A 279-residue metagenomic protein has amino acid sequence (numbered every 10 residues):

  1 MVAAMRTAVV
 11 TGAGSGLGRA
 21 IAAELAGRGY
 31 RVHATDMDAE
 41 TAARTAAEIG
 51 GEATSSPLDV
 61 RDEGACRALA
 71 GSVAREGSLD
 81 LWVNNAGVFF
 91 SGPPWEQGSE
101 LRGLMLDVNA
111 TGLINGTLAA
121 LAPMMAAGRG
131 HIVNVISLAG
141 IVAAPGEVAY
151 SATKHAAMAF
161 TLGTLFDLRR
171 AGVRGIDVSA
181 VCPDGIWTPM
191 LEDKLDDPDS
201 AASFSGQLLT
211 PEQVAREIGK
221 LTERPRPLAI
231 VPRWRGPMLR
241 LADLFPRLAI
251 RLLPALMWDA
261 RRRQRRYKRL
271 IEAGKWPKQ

Functional and structural regions predicted by a protein language model:
G14-S15: Conserved glycine-rich cofactor-binding loop
A39, L58-A68, S99: The beta1-alpha1 cofactor-binding region of Rossmann-like NAD(H)/NADP(H)-dependent oxidoreductases
N85-F90: Conserved NAD(P)H cofactor-binding loop of Rossmann-fold oxidoreductase domains
P93-L104: Substrate-binding pocket helix/loop in short-chain dehydrogenase/reductase
T117, T153: Active-site helix of classical SDR
S137: Residue(s) in the substrate-gating loop at a strand-loop-helix junction that position the organic substrate next
R169-R235: SDR active-site lid
